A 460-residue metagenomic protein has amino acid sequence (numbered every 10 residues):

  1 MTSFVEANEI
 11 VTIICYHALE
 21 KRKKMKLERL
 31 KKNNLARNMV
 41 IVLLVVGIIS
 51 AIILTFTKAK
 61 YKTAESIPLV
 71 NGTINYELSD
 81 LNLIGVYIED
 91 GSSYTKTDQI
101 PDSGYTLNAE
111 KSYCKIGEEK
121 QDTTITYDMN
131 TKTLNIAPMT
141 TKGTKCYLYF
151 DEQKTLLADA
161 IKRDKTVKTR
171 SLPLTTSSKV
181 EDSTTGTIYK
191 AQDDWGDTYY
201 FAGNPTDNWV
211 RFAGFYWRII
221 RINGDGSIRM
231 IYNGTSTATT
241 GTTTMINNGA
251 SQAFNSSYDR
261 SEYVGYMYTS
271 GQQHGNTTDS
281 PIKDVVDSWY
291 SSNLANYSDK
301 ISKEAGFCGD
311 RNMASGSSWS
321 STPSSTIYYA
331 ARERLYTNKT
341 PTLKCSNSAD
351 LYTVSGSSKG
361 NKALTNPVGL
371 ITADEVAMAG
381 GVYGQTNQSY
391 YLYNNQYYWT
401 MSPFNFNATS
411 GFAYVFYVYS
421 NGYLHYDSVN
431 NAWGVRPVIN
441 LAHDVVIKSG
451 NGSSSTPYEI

Functional and structural regions predicted by a protein language model:
T2-N34: N-terminal Lys/Arg-rich, disordered targeting/topogenic segments
E6-N8, C15, A36, S348 (+2 more regions): Intrinsically disordered, low-complexity peptide-like regions
K31, L35-V86, N451: Short, polar/proline-rich extracytoplasmic segments that appear immediately after membrane translocation
I41-V42, I52, D80-I460: Long, domain-scale functional regions
